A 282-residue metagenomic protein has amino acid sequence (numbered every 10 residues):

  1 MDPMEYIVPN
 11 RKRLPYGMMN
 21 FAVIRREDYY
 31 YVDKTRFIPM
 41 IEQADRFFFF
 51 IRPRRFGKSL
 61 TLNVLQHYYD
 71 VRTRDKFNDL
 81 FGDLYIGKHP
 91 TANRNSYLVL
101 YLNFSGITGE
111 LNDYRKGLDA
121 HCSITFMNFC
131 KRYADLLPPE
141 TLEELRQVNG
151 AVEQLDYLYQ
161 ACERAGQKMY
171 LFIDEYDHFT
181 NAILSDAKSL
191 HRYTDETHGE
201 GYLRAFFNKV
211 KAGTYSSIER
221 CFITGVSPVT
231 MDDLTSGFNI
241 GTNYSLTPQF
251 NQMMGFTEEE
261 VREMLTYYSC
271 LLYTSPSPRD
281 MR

Functional and structural regions predicted by a protein language model:
P3-Y69, T73, N78-G87: Walker A/P-loop-proximal flanking segment of P-loop NTPase domains
L80-M127: P-loop NTPase motor core
L158, C162, R192-I218: Substrate-engagement module of ASCE P-loop NTPases
Q167-L190: Conserved P-loop NTPase "ATPase switch" module shared by AAA+ and STAND
F172, R220-V226: Structural recognition of the conserved hydrophobic beta-strand(s) that form the central parallel beta-sheet of P-loop
T230-Y244: Short regulatory helix/loop adjacent to the ATP-binding pocket of P-loop NTPases
F250-L272: Conserved small helical "lid"/interfacial subdomain of P-loop NTPases
Y273-R282: Single conserved hydrophobic/aromatic residue that forms the stacking wall/gate of nucleotide- or nucleobase-binding
